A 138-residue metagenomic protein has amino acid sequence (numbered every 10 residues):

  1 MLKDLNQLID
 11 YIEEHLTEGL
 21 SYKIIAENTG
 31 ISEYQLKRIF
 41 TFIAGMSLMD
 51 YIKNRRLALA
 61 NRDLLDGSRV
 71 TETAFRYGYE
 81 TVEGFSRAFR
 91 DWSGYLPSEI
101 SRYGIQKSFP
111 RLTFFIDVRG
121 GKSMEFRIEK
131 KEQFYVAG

Functional and structural regions predicted by a protein language model:
M1-I9, E33: Onset of an N-terminal alpha helix
M1-K3, S47, R87-F134: …primarily DNA-binding HTH/wHTH and HhH modules…
N6-K23, F42-Y77, G104-K122: Terminal helix-turn-helix DNA-binding modules in bacterial transcription factors
T29, Y77-G78: Core residues of bacterial helix-turn-helix
S32, E80-V82: Short coil turns linking two alpha-helices in DNA-binding domains
